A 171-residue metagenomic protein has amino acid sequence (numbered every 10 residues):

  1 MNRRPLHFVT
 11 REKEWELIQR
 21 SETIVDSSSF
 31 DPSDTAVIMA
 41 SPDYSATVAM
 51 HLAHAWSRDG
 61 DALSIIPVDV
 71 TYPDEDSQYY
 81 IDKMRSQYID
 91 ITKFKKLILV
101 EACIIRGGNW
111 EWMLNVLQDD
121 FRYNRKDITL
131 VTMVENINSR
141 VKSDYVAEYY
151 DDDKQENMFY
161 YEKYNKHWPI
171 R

Functional and structural regions predicted by a protein language model:
M1-P32: Active-site-facing substrate-recognition patch
R3-F8, D31, N115-R171: PRPP-dependent phosphoribosyltransferase catalytic core
V25-P32, Y88-T92, F121: Glycine-rich helix-loop-beta junction characteristic of Rossmann-like nucleotide cofactor-binding loops
D31-Y44: Short glycine-rich phosphate-binding loop at a beta-alpha junction
P32-T35, A62, T92-K96, R125-D127: A general structural motif
V37, I66, I98, T129-T132: A structural signal for isolated positions on well-ordered beta-strands in alpha/beta enzyme cores
T47-L52, N109-W112, V141: A short acidic (Asp/Glu
H54-L97, I105-N115: Short, glycine/charge-rich flexible loops or terminal/linker lids adjacent to PRPP-binding catalytic cores
